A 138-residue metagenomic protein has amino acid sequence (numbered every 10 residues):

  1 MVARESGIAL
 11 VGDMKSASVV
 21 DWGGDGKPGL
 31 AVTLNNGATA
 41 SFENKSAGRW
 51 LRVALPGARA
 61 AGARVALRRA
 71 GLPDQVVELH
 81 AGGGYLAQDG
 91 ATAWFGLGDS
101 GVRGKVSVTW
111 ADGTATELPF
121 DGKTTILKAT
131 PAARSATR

Functional and structural regions predicted by a protein language model:
V2-R138: Gly/Ser/Thr/Pro-enriched helix-cap/hinge segments flanking short amphipathic alpha-helices
